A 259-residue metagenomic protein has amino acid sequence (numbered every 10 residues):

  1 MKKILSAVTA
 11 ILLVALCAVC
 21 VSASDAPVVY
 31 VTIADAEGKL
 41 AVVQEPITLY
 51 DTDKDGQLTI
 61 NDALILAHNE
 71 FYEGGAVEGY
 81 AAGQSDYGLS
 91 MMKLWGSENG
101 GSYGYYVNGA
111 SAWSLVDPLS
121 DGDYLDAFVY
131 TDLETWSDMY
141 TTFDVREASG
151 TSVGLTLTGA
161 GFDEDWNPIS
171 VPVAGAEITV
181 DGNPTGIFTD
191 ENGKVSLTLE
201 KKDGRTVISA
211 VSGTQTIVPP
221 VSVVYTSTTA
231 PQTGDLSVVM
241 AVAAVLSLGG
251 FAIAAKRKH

Functional and structural regions predicted by a protein language model:
M1-I11, A255-H259: Positively charged n-region of N-terminal signal peptides that target proteins for export
I11, A15, S247-G250: Alpha-helical transmembrane segments
V14-S22: C-terminal segment of classical bacterial N-terminal signal peptides
A23-Q232: Ubiquitin-like/PB1-type beta-grasp interaction modules and other compact soluble beta-rich domains
A230-D235, H259: Short acidic DE-rich linear segments
S237-R257: A cross-kingdom C-terminal cell-surface attachment/processing module
